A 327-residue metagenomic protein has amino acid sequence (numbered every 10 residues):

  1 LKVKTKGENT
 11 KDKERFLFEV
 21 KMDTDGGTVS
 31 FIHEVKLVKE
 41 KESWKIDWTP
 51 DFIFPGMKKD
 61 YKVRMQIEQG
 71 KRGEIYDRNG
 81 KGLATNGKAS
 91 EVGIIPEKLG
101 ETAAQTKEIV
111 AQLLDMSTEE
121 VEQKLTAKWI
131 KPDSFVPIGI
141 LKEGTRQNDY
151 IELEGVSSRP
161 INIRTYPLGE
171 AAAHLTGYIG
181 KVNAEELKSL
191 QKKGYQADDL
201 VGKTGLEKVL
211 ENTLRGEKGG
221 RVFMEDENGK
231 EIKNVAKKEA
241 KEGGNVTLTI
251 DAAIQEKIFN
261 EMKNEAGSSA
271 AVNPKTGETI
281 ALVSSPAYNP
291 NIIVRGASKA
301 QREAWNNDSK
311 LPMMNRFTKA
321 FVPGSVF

Functional and structural regions predicted by a protein language model:
L1-S268, Y288-N315: Extracytoplasmic/periplasmic proteins that interact with beta-lactams or build/remodel peptidoglycan
R72, T318-F327: Gly/Ser-rich catalytic serine loop of serine hydrolases
S269-P274: Short hydrophobic alpha-helical segments used for membrane anchoring or interfacial signaling
L282: Short glycine-/small-residue motifs
